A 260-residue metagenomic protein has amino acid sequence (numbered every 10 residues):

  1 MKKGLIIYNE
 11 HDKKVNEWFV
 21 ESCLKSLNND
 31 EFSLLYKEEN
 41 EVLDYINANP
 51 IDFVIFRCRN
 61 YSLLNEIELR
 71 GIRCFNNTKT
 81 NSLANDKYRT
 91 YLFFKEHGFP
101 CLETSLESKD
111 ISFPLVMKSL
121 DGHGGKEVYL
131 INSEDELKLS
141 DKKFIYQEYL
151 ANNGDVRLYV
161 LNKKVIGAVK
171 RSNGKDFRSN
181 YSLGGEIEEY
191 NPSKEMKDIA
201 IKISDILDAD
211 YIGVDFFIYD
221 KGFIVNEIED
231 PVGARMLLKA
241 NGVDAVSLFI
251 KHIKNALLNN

Functional and structural regions predicted by a protein language model:
M1-I6: Extreme N-terminal starter segment of soluble prokaryotic enzymes
Y8-E103: Conserved N-proximal alpha/beta basic substrate-recognition cap immediately N-terminal to, or forming the N-lobe
I51-F53, L115-K118, L158-V160, G222-M236: A short beta-strand motif that forms the metal-chelation/ATP-contact edge of phosphoryl-transfer active sites
F75, L102, V116, I145-Q147 (+1 more regions): Structural detector of well-ordered beta-strand residues that form the stable sheet scaffold of enzyme domains
N76, V160-L161, I218: Generic beta-strand structural signal
L102-L115, S119: Rossmann-like NAD(P)H-binding beta-loop-alpha module
G124-L207: Phosphate-binding site of ATP-dependent enzymes
F177-V225, L237, V246-N260: A long amphipathic alpha-helix within ATP-dependent nucleotide-binding catalytic cores
